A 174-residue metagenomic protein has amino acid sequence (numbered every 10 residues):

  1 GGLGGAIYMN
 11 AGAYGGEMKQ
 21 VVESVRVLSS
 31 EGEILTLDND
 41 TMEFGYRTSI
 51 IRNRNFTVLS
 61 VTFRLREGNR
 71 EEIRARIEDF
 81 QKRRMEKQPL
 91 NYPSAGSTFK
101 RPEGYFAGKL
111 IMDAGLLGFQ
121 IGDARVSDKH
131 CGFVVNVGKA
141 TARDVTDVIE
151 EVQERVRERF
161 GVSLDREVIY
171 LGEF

Functional and structural regions predicted by a protein language model:
G2-E23, S94: A gly/ser-rich beta-alpha-beta helix-loop segment of oxidoreductase catalytic cores
L28-S30, I34-F174: Phosphate/pyrophosphate- and phosphate-bearing ligand-binding catalytic cores of soluble enzymes
